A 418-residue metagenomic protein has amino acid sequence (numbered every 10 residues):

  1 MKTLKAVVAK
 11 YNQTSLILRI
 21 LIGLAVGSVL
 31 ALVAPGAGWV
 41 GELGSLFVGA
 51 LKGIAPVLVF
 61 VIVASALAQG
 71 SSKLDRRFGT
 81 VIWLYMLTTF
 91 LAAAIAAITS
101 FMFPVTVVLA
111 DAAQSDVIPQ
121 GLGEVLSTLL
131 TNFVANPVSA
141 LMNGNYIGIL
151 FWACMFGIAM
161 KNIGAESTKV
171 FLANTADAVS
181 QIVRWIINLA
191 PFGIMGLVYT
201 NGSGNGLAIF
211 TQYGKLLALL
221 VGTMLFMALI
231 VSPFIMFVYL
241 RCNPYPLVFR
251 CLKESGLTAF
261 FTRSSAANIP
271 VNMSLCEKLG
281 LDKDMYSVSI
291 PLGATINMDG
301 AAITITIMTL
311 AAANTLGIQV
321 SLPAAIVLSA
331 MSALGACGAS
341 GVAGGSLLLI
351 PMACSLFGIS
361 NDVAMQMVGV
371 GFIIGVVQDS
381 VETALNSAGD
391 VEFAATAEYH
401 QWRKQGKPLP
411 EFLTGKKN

Functional and structural regions predicted by a protein language model:
V7-V33, S45-L51, R76-L247, K407-L413 (+1 more regions): Signature of multi-pass transmembrane helix bundles
W39-V40, D75, L207-K215, C242-R250 (+2 more regions): Membrane-water interface of transmembrane alpha-helices in multipass transporters/channels
A50, M86-F90, A94, V221-L225 (+4 more regions): Hydrophobic transmembrane alpha-helical segments of multi-pass transport and channel proteins
L58, G193, S264-N272, A302-M308 (+2 more regions): Transmembrane helix boundary and interhelical junction motifs in multipass membrane proteins
L67-R76, N162-E166, N205, R241-P244 (+4 more regions): Juxtamembrane helix-boundary/capping and inter-helix hinge elements in multi-pass membrane proteins
K73-V81, Q181-N188, K278-A294, L322-P323 (+2 more regions): Membrane-interface alpha-helices at helix entry/exit sites of multi-pass transporters
E254-A336, K407-G415: Helix-loop-helix junctions within the multi-pass membrane cores of secondary transporters/permeases
I307-N418: Transmembrane alpha-helical segments and their short flanking loops that form helix-hairpins/helix-helix interfaces
